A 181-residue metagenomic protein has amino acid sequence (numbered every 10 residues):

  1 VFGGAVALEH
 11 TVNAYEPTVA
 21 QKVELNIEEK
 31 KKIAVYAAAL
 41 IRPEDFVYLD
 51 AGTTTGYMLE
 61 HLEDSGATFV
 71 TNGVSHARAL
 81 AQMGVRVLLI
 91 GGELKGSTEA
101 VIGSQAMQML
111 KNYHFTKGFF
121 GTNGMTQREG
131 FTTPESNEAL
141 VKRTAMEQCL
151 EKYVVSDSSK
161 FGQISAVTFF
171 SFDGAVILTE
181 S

Functional and structural regions predicted by a protein language model:
V1-V47, L59-E60, A67-T68, A81-V85: HTH-adjacent hinge/linker in prokaryotic transcriptional regulators
E24-K31, V35, G52, A100 (+3 more regions): Electropositive phosphate-/nucleotide-binding environments in soluble metabolic enzymes
L40, H61, Q148, K152: Mid-sequence acidic-hydrophobic segments that form the walls of catalytic/ligand-binding cavities or oligomerization
G52-M58, L62: Conserved beta-loop-alpha segment that forms the PLP phosphate-binding cup at the N-terminus of a helix
S75-S181: Conserved phosphate- and dinucleotide-binding cores of soluble alpha/beta proteins, encompassing both enzyme active
